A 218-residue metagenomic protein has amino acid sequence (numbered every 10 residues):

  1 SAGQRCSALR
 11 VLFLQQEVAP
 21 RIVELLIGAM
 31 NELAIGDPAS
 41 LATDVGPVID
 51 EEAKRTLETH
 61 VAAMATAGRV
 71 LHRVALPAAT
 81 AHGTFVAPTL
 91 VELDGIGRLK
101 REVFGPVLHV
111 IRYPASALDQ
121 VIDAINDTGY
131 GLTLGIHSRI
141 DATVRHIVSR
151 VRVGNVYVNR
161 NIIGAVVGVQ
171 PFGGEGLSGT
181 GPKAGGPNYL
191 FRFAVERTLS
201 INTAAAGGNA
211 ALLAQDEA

Functional and structural regions predicted by a protein language model:
S1-F13, I35, P182-A184: Active-site PLP-lysine loop of aminotransferase-like
V11-V18, L90, S178: Short beta-strand and adjoining strand-loop segment in the mid-core of the Rossmann-like NAD(P)-dependent dehydrogenase
V18-V23, I96-K100: Short helix-loop capping/hinge motifs at secondary-structure junctions, enriched in acidic/polar residues
G28, A34-I35, G46, P77-A81 (+1 more regions): Conserved C-terminal structural/oligomerization subdomain of aldehyde/semialdehyde dehydrogenase
S40-V45: Short linear capping/connector segments at secondary-structure termini
P47-E58: Short beta-strand to alpha-helix junction loop
T59-A67: Helical element adjacent to the flavin cofactor pocket in flavoenzyme catalytic cores
T66-P77: Short secondary-structure junctions
